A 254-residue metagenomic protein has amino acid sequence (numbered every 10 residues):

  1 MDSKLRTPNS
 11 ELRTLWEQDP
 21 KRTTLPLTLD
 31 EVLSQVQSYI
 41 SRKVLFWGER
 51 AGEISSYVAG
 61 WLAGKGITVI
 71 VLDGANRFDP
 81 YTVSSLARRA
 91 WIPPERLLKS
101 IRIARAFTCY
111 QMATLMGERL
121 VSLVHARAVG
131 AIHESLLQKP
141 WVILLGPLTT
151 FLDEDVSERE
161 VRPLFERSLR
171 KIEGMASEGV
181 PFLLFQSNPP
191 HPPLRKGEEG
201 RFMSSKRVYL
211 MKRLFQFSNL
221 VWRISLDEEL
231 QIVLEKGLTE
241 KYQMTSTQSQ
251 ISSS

Functional and structural regions predicted by a protein language model:
D2, N9-R88, P93: The Walker A/P-loop phosphate-binding site
D2-R13, I132, Q243-S254: Arg/Gly-rich low-complexity intrinsically disordered repeat tracts
N9-S10, A128, S135, F202: Intrinsic disorder
L45, W141-L145, L183: Structural motif
G74-E154: Conserved inter-motif catalytic segment of the P-loop NTP-binding fold
A131, R195-E199: Glycine-biased, low-complexity coil/linker segments
V156-L164, K206: Alpha-helix N-cap and loop-to-helix initiation/capping positions
E166, I172-H191, E199-S254: Phosphate-binding/switch region of NTP-binding enzymes
